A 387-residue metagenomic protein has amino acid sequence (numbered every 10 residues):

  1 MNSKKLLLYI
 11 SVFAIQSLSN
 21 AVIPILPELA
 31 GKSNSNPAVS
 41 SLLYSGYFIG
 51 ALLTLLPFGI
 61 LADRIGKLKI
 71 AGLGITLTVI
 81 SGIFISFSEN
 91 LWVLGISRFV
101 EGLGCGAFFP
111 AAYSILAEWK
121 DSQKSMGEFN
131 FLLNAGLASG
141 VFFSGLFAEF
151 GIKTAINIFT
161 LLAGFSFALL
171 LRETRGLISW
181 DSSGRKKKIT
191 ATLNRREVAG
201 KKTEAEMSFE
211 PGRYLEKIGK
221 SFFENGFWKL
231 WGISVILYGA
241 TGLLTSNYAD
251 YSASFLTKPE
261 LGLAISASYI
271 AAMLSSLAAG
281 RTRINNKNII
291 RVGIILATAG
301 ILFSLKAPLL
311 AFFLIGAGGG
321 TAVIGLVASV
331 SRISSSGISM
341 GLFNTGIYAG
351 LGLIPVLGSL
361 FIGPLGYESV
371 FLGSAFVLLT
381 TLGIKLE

Functional and structural regions predicted by a protein language model:
M1-N2, T174-L230: Juxtamembrane intracellular "pre-TM" segments in multi-pass secondary transporters
N2-S41, F48, K229, Y238-S252: Helix-loop boundary and gating motifs at the non-cytosolic
S45-G59, S266-A278: Central cavity-lining transmembrane alpha-helices of secondary-active solute carriers, predominantly the Major
L53-E89: Conserved MFS/SLC helix-loop-helix module at the cytosolic interface between two early adjacent transmembrane helices
K69-I83, N288-F303: Structural signature of the two symmetry-related core transmembrane helices
S97-A135: Cytoplasmic helix-loop-helix junction between adjacent transmembrane helices in 12-TM secondary transporters
I289-L326: C-terminal transmembrane helical hairpin of 12-TM major facilitator-type secondary transporters
S335-P364: A late C-terminal transmembrane helix in Major Facilitator Superfamily
